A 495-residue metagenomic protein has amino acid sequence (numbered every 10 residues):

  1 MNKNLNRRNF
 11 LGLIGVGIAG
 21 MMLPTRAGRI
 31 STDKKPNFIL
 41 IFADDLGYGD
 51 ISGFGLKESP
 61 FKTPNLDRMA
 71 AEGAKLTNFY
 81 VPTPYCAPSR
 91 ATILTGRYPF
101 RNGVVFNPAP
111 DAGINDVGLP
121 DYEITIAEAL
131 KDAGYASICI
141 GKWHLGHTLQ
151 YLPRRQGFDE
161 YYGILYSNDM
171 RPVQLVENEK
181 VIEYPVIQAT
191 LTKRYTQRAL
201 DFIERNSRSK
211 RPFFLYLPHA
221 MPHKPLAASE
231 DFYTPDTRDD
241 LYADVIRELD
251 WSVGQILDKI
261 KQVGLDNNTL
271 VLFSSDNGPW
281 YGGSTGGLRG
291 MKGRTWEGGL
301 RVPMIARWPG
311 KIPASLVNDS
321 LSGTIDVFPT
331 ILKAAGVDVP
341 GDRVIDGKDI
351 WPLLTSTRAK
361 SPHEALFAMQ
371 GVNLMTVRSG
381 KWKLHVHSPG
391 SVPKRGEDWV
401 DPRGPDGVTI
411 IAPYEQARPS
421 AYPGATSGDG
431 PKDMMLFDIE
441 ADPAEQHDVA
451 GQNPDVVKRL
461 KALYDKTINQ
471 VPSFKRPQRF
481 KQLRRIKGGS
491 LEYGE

Functional and structural regions predicted by a protein language model:
N2-M435, A441-F480, R484-E495: Formylglycine-dependent sulfatase
